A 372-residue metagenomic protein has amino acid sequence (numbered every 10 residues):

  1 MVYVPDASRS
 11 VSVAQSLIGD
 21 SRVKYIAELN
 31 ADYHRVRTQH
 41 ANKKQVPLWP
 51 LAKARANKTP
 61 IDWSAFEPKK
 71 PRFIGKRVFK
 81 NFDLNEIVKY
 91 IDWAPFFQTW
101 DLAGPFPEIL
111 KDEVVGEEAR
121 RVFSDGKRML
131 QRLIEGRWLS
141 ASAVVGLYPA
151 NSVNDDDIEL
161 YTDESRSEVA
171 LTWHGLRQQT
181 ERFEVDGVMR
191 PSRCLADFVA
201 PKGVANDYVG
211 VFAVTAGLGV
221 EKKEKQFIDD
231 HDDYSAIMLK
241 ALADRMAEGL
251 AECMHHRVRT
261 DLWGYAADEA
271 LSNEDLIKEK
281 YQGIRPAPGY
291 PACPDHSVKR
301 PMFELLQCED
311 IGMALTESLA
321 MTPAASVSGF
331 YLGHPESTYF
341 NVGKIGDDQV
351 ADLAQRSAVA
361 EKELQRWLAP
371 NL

Functional and structural regions predicted by a protein language model:
V2-I237, A241, T260-L262, L271: Active-site loops and adjacent core secondary-structure elements that bind or stabilize anionic groups
R190-L372: C-terminal accessory domains/tails appended to large, multi-domain proteins
